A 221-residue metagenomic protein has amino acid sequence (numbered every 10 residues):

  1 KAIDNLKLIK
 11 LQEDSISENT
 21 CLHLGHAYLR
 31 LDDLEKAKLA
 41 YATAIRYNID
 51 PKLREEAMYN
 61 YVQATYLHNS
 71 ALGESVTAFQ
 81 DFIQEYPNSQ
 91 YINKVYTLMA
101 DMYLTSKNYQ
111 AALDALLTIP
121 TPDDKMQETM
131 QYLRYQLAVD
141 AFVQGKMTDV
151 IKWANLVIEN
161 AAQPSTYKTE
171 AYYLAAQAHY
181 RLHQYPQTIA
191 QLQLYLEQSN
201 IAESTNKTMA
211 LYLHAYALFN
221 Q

Functional and structural regions predicted by a protein language model:
K1-Q221: Acidic, polar-rich low-complexity tracts and alpha-helical solenoid repeat scaffolds
